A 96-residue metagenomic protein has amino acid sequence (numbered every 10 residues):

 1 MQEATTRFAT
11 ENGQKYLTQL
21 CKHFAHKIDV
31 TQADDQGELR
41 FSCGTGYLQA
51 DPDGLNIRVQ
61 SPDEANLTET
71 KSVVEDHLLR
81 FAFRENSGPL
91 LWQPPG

Functional and structural regions predicted by a protein language model:
M1-G13: Terminal, regulation- and interaction-focused segments at domain boundaries
E3, D34-E38, P52-N56: A generic structural signal for beta-strand entry/edge sites
A9, T31-A33, Y47-Q49, S72 (+1 more regions): Charged, terminal alpha-helix-loop-beta segments that serve as non-catalytic nucleic-acid engagement and/or assembly
H26-G46: Ser/Thr-rich, low-complexity intrinsically disordered terminal regions
G46-S61: Beta-strand/loop substructures that line and gate deep hydrophobic ligand-binding cavities in soluble
V59-G96: C-terminal structural segments of small proteins and small subunits
